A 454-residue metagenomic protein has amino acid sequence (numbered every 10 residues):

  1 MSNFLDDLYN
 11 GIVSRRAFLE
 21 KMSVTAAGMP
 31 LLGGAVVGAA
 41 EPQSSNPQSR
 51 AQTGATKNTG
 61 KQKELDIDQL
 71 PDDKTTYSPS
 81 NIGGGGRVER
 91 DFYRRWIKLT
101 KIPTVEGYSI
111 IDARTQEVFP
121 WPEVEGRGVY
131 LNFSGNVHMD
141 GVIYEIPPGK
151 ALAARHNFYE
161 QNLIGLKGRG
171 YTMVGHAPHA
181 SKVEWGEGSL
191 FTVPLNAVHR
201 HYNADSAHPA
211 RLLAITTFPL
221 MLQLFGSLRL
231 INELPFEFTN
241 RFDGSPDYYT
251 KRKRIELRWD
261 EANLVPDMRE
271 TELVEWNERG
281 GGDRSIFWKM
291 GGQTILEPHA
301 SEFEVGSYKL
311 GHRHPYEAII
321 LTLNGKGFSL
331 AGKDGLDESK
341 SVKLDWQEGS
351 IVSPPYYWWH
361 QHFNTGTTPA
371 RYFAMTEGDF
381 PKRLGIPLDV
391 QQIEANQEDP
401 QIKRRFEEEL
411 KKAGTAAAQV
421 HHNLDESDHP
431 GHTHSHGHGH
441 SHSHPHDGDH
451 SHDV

Functional and structural regions predicted by a protein language model:
M1-A17, K21, A26, A40-E41 (+1 more regions): N-terminal secretory signal peptides
N46-V137, S227-I295, H299, Q401-H432 (+1 more regions): A short, N-terminal "cap"/entry segment at the start of jelly-roll beta-barrel domains of the cupin/DSBH fold
E125-R127, V142-N157, H299-R313: Conserved short histidine dyad/triad with adjacent acidic residue
V142-Y144, A204, H299-E302, A318 (+2 more regions): A structural feature that tracks compact, well-ordered secondary-structure segments with a strong bias toward
A151-A153, Y171, L190-F191, L195-H201 (+3 more regions): Histidine-centered metal-chelating micro-motifs
F158-H176, P315-D334: Glycine- and acidic-residue-biased ligand/ion/polar-headgroup-sensing regions
N162-I164, T192, A207-L224, I320-L321 (+1 more regions): A short hydrophobic beta-strand segment most commonly corresponding to one strand of the jelly-roll/cupin
A177-P194, G335-S353: Short acidic-glycine-tyrosine-enriched beta hairpin
